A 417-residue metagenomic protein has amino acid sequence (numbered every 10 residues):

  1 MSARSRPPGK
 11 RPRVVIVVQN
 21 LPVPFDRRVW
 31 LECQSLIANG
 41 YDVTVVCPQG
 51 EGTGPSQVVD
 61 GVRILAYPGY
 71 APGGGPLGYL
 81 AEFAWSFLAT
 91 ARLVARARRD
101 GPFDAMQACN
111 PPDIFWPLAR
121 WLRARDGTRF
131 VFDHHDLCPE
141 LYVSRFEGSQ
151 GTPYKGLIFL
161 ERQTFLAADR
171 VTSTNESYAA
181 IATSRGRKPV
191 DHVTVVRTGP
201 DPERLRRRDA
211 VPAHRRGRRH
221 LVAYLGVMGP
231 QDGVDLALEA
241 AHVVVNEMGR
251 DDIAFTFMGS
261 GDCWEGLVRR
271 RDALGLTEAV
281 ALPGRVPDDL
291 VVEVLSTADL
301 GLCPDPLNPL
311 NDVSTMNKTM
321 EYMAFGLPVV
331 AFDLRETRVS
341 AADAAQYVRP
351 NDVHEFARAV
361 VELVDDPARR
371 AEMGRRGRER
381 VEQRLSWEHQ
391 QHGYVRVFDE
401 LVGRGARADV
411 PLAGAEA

Functional and structural regions predicted by a protein language model:
M1-L65, R170, G414-A417: N-terminal subdomain of nucleotide-sugar transferases
S2, T183, G199-R215, G233 (+1 more regions): Acidic anion/phosphate-binding donor-loop and adjacent secondary structure in glycosyltransferase catalytic cores
V15, T172, A213-H242, T256: Conserved donor-binding/catalytic core segment of Leloir-type glycosyltransferases
D26, D232, P287-V294, G301-A324 (+1 more regions): Nucleotide-sugar-dependent
Q49, S177, G199: Carbohydrate-associated surface elements
A91-A95, W121-R125, F132, C138 (+1 more regions): Membrane-proximal helix-turn-helix segments that form the acceptor-binding/catalytic region of lipid-linked
M248, E265-L290: Nucleotide-activated donor-binding/catalytic signature segment of Leloir-type glycosyltransferases, i.e., the conserved
A345-V353, E362-A368: Conserved acidic donor-binding segment of nucleotide-sugar-dependent glycosyltransferases
